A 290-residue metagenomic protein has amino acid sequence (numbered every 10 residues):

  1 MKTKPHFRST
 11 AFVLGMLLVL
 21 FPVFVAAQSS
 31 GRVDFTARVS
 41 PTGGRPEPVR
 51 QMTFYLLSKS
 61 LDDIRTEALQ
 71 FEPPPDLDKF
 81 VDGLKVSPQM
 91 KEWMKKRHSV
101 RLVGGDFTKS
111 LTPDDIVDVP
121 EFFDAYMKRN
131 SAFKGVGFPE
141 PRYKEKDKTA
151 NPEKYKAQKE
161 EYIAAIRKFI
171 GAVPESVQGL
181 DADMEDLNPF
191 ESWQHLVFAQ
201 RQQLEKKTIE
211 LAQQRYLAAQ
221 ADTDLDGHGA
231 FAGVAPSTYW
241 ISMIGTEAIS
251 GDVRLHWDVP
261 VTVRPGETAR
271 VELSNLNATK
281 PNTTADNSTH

Functional and structural regions predicted by a protein language model:
M1, G15, D286-H290: Charged interaction patches that mediate protein-protein contacts
K2, V25-A26: N-terminal targeting/docking segments
K2-V13: Bacterial N-terminal signal peptides that target proteins for export
A11-V23: Bacterial N-terminal signal peptides
Q28-H290: Long luminal/extracellular ectodomains of secretory-pathway precursor proteins
